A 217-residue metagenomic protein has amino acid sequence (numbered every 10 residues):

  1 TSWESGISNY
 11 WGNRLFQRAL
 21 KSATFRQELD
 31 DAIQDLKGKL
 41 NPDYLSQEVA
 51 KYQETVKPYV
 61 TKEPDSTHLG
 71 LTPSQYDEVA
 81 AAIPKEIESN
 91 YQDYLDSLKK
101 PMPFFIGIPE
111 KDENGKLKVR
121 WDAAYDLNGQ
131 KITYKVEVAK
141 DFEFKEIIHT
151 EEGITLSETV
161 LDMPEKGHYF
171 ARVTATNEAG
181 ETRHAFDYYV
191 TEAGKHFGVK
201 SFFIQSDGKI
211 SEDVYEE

Functional and structural regions predicted by a protein language model:
T1-K131, H196-E216: Middle-to-C-terminal accessory/interaction subdomains
K116-K118, E158, H168: Intrinsic-disorder/low-complexity, polar/charged segments enriched in Ser/Thr/Lys/Arg/Asp/Glu/Gln
V119-W121, V136, L161, A171-V173: An aromatic-rich alpha-helical recognition segment common to small helix-rich domains
A124-F144, T182: Solvent-exposed loop/turn segments flanking beta-strands in beta-repeat/beta-sandwich domains
I148-T155: Short beta-strand segments within Ig-like beta-sandwich modules, predominantly Fibronectin type-III
L156-M163: Exposed aromatic-hydrophobic patches
M163-R183: Beta-strand-rich modules
R183-T191: Edge beta-strands of extracellular beta-sandwich domains
